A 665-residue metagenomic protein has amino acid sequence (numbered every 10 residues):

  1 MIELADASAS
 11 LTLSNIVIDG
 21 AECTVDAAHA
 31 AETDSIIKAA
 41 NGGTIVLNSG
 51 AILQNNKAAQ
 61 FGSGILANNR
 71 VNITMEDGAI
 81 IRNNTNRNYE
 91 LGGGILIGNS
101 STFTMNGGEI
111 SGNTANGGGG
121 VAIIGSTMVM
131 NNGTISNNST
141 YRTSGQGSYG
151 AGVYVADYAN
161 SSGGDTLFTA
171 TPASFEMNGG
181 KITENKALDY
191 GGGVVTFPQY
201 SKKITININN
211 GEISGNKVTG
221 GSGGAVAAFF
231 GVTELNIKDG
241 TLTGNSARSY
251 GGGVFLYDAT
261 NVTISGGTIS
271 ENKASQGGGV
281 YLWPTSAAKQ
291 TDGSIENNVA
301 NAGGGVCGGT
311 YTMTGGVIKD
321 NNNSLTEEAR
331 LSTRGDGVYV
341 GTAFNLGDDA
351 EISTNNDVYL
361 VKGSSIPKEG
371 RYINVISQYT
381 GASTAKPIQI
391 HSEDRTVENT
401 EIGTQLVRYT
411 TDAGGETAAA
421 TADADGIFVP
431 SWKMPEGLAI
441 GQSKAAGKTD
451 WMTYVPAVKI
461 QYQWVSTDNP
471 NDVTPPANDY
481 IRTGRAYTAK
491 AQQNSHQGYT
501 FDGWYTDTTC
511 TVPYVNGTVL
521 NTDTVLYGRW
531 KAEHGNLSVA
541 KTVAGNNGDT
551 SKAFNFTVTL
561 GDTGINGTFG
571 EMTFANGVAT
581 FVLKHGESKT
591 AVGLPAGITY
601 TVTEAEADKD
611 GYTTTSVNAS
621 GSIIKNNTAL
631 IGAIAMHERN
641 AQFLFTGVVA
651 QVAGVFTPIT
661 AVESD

Functional and structural regions predicted by a protein language model:
M1, A7-I16, A21-C23, D34-S35 (+37 more regions): The right-handed parallel beta-helix/beta-solenoid scaffold, focusing on the short coil/turn and N-cap positions
M1-L4, D26-A40, K57-N68, T85-G98 (+10 more regions): Extracellular beta-strand/beta-solenoid scaffold signature
I16, N56, N83-N84, G108 (+14 more regions): Consensus "Asn ladder" position of solenoid repeat domains
C23, S324, G381, D394-V397 (+3 more regions): Acidic glycine-/aspartate-rich tracts in secreted/extracellular proteins
T166-P172, T326, R330, R395-D412 (+5 more regions): Acidic Ser/Thr/Pro-rich low-complexity disordered segments that often serve as glycosylated linkers/stalks around
G315-G316, G347-I460, G503-Y505, F643-T646 (+1 more regions): Extracellular/surface-exposed low-complexity segments
N321-N322, E401-K444, R485-N516, K589-S622: Surface-exposed interfaces of beta-sheet-rich extracellular modules
V455-F581, K589-A591, I598-Y600, A619-D665: Secondary-structure capping and domain/repeat boundary segments
